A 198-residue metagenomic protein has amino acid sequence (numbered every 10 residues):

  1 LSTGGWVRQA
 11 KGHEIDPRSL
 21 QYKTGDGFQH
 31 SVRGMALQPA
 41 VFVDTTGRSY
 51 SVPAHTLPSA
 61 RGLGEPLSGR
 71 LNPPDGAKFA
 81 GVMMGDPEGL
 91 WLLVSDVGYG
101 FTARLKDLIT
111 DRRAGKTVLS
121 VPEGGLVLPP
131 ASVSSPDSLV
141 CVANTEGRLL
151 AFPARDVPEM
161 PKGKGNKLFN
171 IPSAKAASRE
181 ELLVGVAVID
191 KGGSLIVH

Functional and structural regions predicted by a protein language model:
L1-H198: Short, structured "edge-of-domain" segments at secondary-structure transitions
